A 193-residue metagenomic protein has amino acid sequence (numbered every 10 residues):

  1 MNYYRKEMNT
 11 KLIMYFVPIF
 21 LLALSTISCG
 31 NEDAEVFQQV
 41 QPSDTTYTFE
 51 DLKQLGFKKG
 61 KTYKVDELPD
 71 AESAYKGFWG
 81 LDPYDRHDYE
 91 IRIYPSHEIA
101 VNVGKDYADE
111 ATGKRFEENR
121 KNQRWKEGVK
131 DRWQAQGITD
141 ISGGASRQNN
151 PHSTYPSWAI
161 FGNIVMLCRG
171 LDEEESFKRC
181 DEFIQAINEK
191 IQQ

Functional and structural regions predicted by a protein language model:
Y4-F16: Bacterial N-terminal signal peptides that target proteins for export
V17-L21: Hydrophobic helical h-region of N-terminal Sec-dependent signal peptides in bacterial secretory/periplasmic proteins
S25-S28: C-terminal motif of bacterial Sec signal peptides marking the signal peptidase cleavage site
G30-P83, K178-Q193: N-terminal "mature-domain start" segment
E35-Q39, H87-I93, I164-E174: Second-shell loop/turn segments in exported
K53-S146, N150-P151: Short, solvent-exposed recognition patches
W125-Q193: A short, solvent-exposed beta-edge/loop patch
